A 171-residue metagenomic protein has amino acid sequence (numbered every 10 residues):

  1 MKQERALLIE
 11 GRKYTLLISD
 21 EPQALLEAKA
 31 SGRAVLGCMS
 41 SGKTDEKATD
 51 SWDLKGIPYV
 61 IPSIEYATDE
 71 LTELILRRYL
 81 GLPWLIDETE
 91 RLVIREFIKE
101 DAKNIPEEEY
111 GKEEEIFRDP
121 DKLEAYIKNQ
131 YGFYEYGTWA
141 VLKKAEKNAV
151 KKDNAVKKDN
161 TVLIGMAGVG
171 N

Functional and structural regions predicted by a protein language model:
M1-T89: Asp-based, Mg2+/Mn2+-dependent phosphohydrolase catalytic module
Y66-N171: GNAT-family acyltransferases
